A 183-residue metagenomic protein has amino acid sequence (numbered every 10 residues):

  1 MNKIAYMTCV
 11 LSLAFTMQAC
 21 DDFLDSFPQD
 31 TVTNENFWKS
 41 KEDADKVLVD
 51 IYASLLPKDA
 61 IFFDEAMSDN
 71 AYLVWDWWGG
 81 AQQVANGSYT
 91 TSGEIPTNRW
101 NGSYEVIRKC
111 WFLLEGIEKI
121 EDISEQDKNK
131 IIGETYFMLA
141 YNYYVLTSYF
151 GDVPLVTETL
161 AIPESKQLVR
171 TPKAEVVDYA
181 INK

Functional and structural regions predicted by a protein language model:
M1-Q29: Bacterial Sec-dependent N-terminal signal peptides
C20-F63: Membrane-proximal, proline-rich intrinsically disordered regions
F27, T147-E158: Short, well-structured active-site flanking segments
Q29-T33, S88-T91, E158-E164: Short linear capping/connector segments at secondary-structure termini
S40, D45, V49-P57, G79-F150 (+1 more regions): Conserved, well-structured interaction surfaces
D59-W78, T147, P154: Short, solvent-exposed turn/loop segments enriched in Gly/Ser/Thr/Pro and often Arg
L155, T159-K183: Hydrophobic, small-residue-rich alpha-helical packing segments that form membrane-like cores
